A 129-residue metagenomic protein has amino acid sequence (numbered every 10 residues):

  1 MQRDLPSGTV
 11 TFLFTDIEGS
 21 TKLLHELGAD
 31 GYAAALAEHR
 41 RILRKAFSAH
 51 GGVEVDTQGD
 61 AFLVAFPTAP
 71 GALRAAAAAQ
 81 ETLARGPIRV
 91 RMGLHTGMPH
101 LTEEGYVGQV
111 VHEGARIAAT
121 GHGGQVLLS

Functional and structural regions predicted by a protein language model:
M1-A75, T82: Catalytic NTP-binding/metal-coordinating core of nucleotidyl cyclase/transferase enzymes
R3, R44, L63-S129: Catalytic beta-strand-to-alpha-helix segment of the class III nucleotidyl cyclase homology domain
